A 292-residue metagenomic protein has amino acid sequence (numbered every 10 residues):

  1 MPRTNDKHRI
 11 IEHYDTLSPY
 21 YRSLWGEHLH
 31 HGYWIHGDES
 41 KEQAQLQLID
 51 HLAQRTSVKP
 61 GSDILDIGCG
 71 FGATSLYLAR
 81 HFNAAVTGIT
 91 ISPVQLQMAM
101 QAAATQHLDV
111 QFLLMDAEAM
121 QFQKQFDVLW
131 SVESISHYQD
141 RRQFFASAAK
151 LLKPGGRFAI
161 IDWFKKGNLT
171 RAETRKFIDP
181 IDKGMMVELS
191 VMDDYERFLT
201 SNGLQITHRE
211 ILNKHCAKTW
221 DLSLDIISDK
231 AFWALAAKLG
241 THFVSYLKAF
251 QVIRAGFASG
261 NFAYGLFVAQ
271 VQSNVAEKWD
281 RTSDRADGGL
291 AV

Functional and structural regions predicted by a protein language model:
M1-S23: N-terminal auxiliary segments of SAM/dcSAM-dependent transferases
H28, E39-P60: Conserved alpha-helix/loop element of class I SAM-dependent methyltransferases that forms part of the SAM/SAH-binding
L65, T74-A119: Class I SAM-dependent methyltransferase SAM/SAH-binding core
E118-L129: A short acidic, Gly/Pro-enriched loop at the edge of an enzyme's catalytic core that lines a small-molecule cofactor
R142-R157: A short glycine-rich, Lys/Arg-flanked "PGG" loop and its adjoining helix->strand segment in the class I
F164-M186: Short, glycine-/aromatic-enriched active-site segment of Class I SAM-dependent methyltransferases
V187-G203, R209: Short alpha-helix
H208-V292: Conserved Class I S-adenosyl-L-methionine
